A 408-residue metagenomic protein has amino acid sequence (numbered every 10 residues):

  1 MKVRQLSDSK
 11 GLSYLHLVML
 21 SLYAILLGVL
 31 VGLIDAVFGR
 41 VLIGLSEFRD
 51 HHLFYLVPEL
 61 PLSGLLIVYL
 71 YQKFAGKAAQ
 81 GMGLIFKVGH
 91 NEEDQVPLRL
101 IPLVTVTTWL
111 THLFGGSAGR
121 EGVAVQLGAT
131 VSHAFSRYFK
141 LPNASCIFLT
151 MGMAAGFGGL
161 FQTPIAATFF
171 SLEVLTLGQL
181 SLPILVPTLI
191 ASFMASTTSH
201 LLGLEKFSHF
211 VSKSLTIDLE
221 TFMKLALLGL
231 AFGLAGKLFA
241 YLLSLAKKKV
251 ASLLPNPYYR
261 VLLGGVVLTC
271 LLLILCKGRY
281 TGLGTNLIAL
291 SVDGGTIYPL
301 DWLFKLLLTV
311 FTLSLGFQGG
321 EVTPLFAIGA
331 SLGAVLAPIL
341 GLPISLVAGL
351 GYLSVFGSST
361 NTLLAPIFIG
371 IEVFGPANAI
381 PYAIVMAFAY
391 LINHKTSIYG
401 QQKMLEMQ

Functional and structural regions predicted by a protein language model:
M1-Q408: Alpha-helical transmembrane segments and immediately membrane-proximal extracytoplasmic
